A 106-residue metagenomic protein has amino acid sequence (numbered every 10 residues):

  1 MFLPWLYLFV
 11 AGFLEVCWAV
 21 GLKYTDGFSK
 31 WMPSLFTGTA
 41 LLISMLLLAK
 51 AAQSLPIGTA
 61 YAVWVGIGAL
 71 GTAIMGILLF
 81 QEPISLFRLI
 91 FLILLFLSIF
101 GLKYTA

Functional and structural regions predicted by a protein language model:
M1-A106: Polytopic alpha-helical membrane proteins, predominantly small-molecule transporters/carriers
